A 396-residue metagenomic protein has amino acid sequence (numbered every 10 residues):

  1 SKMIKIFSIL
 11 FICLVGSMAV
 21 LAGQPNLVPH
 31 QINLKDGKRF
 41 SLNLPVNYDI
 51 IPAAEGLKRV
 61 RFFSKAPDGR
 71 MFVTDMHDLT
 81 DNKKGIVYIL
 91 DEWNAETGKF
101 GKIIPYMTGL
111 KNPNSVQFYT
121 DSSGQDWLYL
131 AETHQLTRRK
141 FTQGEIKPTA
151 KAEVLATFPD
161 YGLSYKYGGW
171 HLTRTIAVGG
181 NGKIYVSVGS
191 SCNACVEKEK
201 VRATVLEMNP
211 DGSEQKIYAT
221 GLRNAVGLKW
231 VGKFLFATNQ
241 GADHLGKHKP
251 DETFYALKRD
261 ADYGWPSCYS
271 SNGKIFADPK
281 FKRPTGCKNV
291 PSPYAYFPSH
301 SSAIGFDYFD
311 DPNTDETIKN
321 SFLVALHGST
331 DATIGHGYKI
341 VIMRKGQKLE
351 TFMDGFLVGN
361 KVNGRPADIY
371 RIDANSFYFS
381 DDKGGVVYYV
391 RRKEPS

Functional and structural regions predicted by a protein language model:
G23-L44, T173, S190-N193, A203 (+8 more regions): Beta-propeller domain segments
I51-T80, S302-Y308, V324: Beta-strand-rich domains and repeat architectures in extracellular enzymes and scaffolds, especially beta-propellers
A53-G56, P105-K111, A156-D160, Y165-G168 (+4 more regions): Surface loop/turn motifs at the tips and blade-to-blade linkers of beta-strand repeat domains
L79-G85, A131, P148, C195-R202 (+3 more regions): Short, solvent-exposed loop/turn segments at conserved positions within beta-propeller repeat blades
G85-D121: Blade-loop segments of beta-propeller domains
L90-T97, R139-K147, R259-Y263, R344-K345 (+1 more regions): Short loop/turn segments immediately following beta-strands, especially the blade-tip and inter-blade linker loops
N112-P113, Q117, H134-A177: Asp-box/WD-like beta-propeller blade repeats and closely related beta-sheet repeat scaffolds
